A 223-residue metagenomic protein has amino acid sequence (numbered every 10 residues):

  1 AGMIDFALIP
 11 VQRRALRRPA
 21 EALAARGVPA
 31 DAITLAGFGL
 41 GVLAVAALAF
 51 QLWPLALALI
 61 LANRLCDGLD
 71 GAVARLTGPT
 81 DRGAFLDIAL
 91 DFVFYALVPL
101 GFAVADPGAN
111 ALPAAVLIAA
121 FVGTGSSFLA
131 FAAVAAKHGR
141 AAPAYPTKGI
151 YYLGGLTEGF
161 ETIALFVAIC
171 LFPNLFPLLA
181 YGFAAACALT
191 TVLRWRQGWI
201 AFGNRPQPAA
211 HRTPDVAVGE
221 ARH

Functional and structural regions predicted by a protein language model:
A1-E21, A89-H223: A feature for the membrane-embedded catalytic helix bundles of lipid/isoprenoid biosynthetic enzymes
R17, A30-L35: Hydrophobic transmembrane alpha-helices
L23-D31: Active-site flanking loop/helix segments enriched in acidic
A24, R75, C170: Short polybasic/polar patches that bind polyanions
T34-R82, A119, L175-A188: Membrane-embedded alpha-helical segments that form the functional core of polytopic membrane enzymes, especially those
A84-I88: Membrane-interface alpha-helices at helix entry/exit sites of multi-pass transporters
